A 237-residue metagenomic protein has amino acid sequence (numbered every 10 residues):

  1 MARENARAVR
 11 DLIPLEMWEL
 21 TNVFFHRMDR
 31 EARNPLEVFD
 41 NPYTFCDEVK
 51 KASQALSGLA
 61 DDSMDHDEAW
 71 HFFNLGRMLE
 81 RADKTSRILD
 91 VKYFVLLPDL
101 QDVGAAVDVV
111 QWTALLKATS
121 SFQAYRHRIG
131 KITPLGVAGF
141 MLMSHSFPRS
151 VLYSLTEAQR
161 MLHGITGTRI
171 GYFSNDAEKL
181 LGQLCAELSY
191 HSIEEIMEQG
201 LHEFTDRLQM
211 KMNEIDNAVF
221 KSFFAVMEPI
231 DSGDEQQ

Functional and structural regions predicted by a protein language model:
M1-Q237: Alpha-helical transmembrane segments and their helix-helix packing motifs
